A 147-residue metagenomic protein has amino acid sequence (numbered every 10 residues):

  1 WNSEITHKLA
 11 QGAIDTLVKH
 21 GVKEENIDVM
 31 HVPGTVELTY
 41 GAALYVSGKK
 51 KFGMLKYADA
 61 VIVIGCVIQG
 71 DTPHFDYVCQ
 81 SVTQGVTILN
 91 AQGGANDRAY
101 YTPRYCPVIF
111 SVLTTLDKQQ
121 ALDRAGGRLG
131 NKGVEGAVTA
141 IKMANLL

Functional and structural regions predicted by a protein language model:
W1, V32, C66-V67, L113-D117: Short, ordered loop/turn segments at secondary-structure junctions
W1-P33: Glycine-rich phosphate/diphosphate-binding loop of Rossmann-like nucleotide-binding domains
H7-T16, L38-L44, G85-V86, G136: Short, well-ordered amphipathic alpha-helical segments that serve as non-catalytic structural scaffolds within diverse
H20-K56: Active-site rim loops that border cofactor/substrate pockets in soluble metabolic enzymes
V29, A58-I64, Y105-L113: Short beta-strand segments at enzyme active-site cores
G41-V86: Glycine-rich phosphate-binding loop
F75-D76, Q80-L147: C-terminal binding/interaction regions
